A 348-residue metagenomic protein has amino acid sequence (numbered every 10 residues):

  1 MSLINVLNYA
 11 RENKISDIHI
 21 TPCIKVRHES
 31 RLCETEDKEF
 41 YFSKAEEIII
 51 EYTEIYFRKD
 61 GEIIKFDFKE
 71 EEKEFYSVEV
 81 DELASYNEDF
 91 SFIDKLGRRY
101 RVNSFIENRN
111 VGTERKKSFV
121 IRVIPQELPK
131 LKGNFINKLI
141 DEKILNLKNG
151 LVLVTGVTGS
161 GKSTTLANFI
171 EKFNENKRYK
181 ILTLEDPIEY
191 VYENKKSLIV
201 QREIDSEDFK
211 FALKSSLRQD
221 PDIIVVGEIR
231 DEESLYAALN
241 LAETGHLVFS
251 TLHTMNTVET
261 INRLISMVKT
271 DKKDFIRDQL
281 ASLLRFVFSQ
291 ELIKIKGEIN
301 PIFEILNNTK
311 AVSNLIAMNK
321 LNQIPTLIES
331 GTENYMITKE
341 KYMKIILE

Functional and structural regions predicted by a protein language model:
S2-E348: Short, flexible helix-loop junctions that flank or precede catalytic/ligand sites
